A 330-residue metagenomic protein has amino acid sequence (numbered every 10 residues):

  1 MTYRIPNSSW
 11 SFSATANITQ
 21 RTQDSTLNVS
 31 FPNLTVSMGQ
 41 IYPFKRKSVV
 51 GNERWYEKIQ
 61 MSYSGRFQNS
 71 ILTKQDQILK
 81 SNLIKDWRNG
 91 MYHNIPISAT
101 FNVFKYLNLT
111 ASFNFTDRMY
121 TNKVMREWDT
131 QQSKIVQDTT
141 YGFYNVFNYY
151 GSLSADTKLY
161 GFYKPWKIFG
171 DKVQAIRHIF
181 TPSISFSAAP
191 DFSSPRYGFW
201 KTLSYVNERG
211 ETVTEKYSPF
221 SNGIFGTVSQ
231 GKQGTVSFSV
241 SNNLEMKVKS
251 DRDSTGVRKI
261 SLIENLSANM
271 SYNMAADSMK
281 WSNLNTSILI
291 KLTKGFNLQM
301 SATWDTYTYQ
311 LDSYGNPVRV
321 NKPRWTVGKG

Functional and structural regions predicted by a protein language model:
M1-G330: Outer-membrane beta-barrel proteins and related beta-barrel translocases across Gram-negative bacteria
